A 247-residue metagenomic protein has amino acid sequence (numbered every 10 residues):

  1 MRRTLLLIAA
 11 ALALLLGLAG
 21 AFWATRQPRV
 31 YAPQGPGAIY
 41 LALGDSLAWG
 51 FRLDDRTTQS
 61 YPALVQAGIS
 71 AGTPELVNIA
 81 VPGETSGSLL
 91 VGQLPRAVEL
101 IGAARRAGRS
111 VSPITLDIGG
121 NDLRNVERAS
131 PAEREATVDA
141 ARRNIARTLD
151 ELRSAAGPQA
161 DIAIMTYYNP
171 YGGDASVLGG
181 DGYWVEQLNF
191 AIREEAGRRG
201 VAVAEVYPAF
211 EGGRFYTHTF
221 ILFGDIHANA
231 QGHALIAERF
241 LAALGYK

Functional and structural regions predicted by a protein language model:
M1-L14: N-terminal Sec-pathway targeting helices
L14-A24: Hydrophobic alpha-helical membrane-insertion segments, chiefly the h-region of N-terminal signal peptides
T25-P82: Serine-esterase "nucleophile elbow" of acetyl-processing enzymes
I39-G44, A48, E75-A80, S112-D117 (+4 more regions): Structural recognition of the beta-strand scaffold that forms the well-ordered cores of secreted hydrolase catalytic
P82-S86, L123-A141, A175-D181: Surface-exposed cleft-lining segments at the edges of enzyme active sites
Q93-D139: Oxyanion-hole/transition-state-stabilizing segment in secreted/luminal serine hydrolases and related acyltransferases
G120-N121, L149-V185: Active-site segments of SGNH/GDSL-like serine hydrolases that catalyze O-acetyl group transfer/hydrolysis on lipids
Y167-K247: Catalytic His-Asp segment of secreted/periplasmic serine-dependent ester chemistry enzymes
